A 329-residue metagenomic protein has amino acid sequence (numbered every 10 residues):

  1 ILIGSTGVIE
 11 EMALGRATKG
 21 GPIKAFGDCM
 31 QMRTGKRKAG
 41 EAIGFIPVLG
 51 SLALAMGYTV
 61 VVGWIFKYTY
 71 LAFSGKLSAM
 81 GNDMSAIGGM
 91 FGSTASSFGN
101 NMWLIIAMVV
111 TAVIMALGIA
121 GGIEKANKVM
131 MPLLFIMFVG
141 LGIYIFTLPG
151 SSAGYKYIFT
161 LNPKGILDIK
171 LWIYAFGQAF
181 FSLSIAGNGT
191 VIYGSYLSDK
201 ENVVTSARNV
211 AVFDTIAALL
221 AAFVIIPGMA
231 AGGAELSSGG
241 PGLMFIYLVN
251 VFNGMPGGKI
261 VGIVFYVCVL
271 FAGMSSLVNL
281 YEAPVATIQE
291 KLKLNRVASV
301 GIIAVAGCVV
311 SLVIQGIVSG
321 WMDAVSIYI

Functional and structural regions predicted by a protein language model:
L2-S5, P47-F73, W103-L117, P132-I145 (+3 more regions): Hydrophobic core segments of alpha-helical transmembrane domains in multi-pass membrane transport and ion-translocation
L2-T34, G228, G232-G233: Juxtamembrane transmembrane-helix boundary signature
V8, M12, R16, V60-Y68 (+9 more regions): Short helix-terminus and kink motifs of transmembrane alpha helices, predominantly at the cytoplasmic interface
T18-P22, G35-K36, A72-K76, Y196-T205 (+1 more regions): Juxtamembrane helix-boundary/capping and inter-helix hinge elements in multi-pass membrane proteins
G20-I46, T59-A120, S152-I173, S238-F245 (+1 more regions): Inter-helical loop and helix-membrane interface segments of multi-pass membrane transporters/permeases
G44-V48, K76-L117, S184-T190, I263-V267 (+2 more regions): Transmembrane alpha-helical segments of multi-pass small-molecule transport proteins
E124, K128-M274, V278, L292 (+2 more regions): Membrane-embedded translocation segments of transport machinery
K259, G301, C308-I329: Membrane-embedded helix-loop-helix hairpins and adjacent transmembrane boundary segments in multi-pass transporters
